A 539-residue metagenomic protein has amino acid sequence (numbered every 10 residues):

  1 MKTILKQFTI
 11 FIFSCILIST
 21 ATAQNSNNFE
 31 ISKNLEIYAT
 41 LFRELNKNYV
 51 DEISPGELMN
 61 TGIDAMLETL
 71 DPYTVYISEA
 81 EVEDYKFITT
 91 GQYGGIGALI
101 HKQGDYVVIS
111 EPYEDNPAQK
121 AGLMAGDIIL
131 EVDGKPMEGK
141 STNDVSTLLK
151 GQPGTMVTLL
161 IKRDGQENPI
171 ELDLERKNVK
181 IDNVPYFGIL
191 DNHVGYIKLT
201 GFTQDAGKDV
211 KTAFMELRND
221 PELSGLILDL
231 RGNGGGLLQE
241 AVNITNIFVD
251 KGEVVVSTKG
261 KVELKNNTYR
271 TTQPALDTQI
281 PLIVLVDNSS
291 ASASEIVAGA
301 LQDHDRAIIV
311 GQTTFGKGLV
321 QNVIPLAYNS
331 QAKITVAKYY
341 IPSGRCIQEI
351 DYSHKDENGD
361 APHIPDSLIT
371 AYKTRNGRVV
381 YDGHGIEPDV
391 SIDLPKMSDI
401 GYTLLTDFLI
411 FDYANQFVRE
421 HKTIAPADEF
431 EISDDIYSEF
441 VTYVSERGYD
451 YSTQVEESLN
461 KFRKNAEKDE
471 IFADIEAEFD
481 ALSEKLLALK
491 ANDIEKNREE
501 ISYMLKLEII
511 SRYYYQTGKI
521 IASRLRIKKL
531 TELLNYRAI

Functional and structural regions predicted by a protein language model:
M1-N28: Bacterial Sec-dependent N-terminal signal peptides
A21-N34, Y38, F42-P55, S78 (+3 more regions): Cleft-lining beta-strand/loop regions that shape enzyme active-site pockets
Y49-S110, M156-R176, I181-Y186, S523-L534 (+1 more regions): Extended, small/polar residue-biased N-terminal targeting/export presequences and adjacent propeptide/linker tracts
E111, K140, D173, T335 (+3 more regions): Short linear motifs in exposed loops
L130-E131, V256, I308, K333 (+2 more regions): Hydrophobic beta-strand signal
A293, D305, Q312, G316-N376 (+1 more regions): Polar, glycine-rich mid-to-C-terminal structural blocks that act as macromolecule-binding/assembly scaffolds
C346-S353, E357-I539: Conserved functional hotspot residues or short segments at active or partner-binding sites across diverse domains
